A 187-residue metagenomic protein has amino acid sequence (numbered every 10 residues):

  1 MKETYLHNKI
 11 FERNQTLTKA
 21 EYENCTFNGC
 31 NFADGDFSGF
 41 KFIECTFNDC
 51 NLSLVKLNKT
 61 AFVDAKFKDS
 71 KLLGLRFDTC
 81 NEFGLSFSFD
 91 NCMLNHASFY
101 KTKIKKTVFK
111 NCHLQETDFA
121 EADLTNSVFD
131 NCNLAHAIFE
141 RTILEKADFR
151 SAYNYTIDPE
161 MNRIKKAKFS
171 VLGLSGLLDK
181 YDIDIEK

Functional and structural regions predicted by a protein language model:
M1-K187: Tandem repeat scaffolds
